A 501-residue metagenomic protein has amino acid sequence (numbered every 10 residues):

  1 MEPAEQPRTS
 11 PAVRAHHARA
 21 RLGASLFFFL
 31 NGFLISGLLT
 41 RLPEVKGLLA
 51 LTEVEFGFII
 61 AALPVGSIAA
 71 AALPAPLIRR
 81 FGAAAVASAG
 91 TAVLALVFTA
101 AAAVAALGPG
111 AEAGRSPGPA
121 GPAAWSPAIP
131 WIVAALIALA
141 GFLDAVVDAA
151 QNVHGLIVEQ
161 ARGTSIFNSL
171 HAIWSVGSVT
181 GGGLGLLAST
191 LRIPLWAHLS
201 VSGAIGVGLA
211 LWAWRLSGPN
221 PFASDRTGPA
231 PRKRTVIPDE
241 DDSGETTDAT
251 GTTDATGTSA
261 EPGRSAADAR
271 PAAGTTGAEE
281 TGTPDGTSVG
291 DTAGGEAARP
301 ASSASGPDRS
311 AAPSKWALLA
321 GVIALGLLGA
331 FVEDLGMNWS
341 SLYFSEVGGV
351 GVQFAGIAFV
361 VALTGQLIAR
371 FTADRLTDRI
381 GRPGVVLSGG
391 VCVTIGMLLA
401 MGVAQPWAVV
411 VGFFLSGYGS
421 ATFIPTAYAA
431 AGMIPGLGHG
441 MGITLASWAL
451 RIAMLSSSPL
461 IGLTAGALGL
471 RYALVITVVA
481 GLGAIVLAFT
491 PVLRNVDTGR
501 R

Functional and structural regions predicted by a protein language model:
T40-V54, N338-F354: Short amphipathic helix-loop junctions that connect adjacent transmembrane helices in Major Facilitator Superfamily/SLC
A69-A83, S189, A369-G381, A465-G466: Helix-to-loop junctions at the C-terminal end of transmembrane segments in multipass secondary transporters
A84-A87, T91, V386: Primarily marks hydrophobic transmembrane alpha-helices of the MFS/SLC 12-helix fold
A92-S126, C392-A404: C-terminal ends and interior cores of transmembrane alpha-helices in multi-pass membrane transporters/permeases
V146-A161, T422-P435: Intracellular juxtamembrane helix-capping segments at the cytosolic ends of symmetry-related transmembrane helices
I173-P221: Helix-loop-helix hairpin linking two adjacent transmembrane segments in secondary transporters
I380-A427: C-terminal transmembrane helical hairpin of 12-TM major facilitator-type secondary transporters
L437-L470, T477: A late C-terminal transmembrane helix in Major Facilitator Superfamily
